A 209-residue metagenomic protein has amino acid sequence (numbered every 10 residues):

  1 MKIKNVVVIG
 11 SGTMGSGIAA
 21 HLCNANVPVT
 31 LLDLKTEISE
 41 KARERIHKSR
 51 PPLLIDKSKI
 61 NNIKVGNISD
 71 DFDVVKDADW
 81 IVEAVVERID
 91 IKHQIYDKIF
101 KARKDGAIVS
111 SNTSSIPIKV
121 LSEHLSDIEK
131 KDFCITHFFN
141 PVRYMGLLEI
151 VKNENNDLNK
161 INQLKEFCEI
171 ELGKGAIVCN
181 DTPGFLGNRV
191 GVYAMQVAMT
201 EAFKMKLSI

Functional and structural regions predicted by a protein language model:
M1-S49, A102: NAD(P)+-binding Rossmann beta1-loop-alpha1 motif at the extreme N-terminus of oxidoreductases
I9, G17, G66, A84 (+2 more regions): Structural motif
A19-N26, K57-W80, K165-G173, C179-G184: Amphipathic alpha-helical segments at domain termini/boundaries
L31-T36, L148-K152, T182, T200: Short beta-alpha connecting loops at secondary-structure transitions that line or flank enzyme active sites
L34-K41, P52-V109, S115-V120, L148: Rossmann-like NAD(P)-binding element
A107-R189: Rossmann-fold dinucleotide-binding core
E169, N180-I209: Helical "substrate-binding/catalytic lid" subdomain of Rossmann-like NAD(P)-dependent dehydrogenases/reductases
